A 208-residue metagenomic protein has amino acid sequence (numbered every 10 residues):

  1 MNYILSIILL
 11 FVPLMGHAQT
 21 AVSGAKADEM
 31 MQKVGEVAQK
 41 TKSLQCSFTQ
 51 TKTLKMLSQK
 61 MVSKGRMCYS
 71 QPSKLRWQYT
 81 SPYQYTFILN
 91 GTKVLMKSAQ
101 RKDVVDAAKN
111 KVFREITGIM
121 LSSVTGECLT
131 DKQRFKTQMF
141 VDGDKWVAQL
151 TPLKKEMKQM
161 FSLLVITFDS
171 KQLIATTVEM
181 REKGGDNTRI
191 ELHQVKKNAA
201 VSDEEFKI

Functional and structural regions predicted by a protein language model:
M1-I4, A18: Positively charged n-region of N-terminal signal peptides that target proteins for export
L9-A18: Hydrophobic h-region of N-terminal signal peptides that target proteins for export in Gram-negative bacteria
A18-T49, T53-Q59, E204-I208: N-terminal leader/targeting segments and the immediate start of mature chains
T20, R66-G118, M180, T188: An acidic-aromatic
V62-K64, Y83, N90, Q159-L163 (+1 more regions): Short, surface-exposed coil-to-beta transition loops
Q100-R101, V105-W146: Flexible, surface-exposed loop/linker segments and immediately adjacent secondary-structure boundaries
C128-I208: Gly/Pro-enriched, hydrophobic low-complexity segments that function as extracytoplasmic propeptides/linkers
